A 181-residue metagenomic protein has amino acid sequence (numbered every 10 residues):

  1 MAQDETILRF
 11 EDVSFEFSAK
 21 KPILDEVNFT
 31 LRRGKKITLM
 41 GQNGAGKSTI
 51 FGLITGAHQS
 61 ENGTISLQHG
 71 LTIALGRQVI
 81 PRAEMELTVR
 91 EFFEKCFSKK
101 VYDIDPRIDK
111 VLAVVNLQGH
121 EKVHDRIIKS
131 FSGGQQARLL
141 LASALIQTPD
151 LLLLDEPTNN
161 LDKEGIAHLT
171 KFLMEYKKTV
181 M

Functional and structural regions predicted by a protein language model:
M1-M181: ABC ATP-binding cassette signature C-motif
